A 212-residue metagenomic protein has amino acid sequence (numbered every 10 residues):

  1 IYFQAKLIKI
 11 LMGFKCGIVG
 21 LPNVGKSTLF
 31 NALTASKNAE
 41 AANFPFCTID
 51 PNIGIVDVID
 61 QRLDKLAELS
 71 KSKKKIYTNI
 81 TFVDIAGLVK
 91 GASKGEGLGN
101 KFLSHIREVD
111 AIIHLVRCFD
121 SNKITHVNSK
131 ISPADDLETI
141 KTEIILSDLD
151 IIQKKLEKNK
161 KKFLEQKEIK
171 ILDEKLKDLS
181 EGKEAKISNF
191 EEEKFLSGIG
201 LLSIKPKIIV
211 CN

Functional and structural regions predicted by a protein language model:
I1-L11: Short, Lys/Arg-enriched N-terminal segments with co-localized hydrophobic residues within the first ~10-30 amino acids
L11-A92, E96, N100-I106, I112-H114: Conserved G1/Walker A P-loop phosphate-binding module
L11-V19, V24, F30, Q153 (+1 more regions): C-terminal-of-GTPase-core extension/linker across diverse P-loop GTPases
N31, C47, D64, E68 (+9 more regions): Solvent-exposed alpha-helical segments within well-ordered globular domains of core cellular machineries
D60, L146, Q166-I169: Electropositive phosphate-/nucleotide-binding environments in soluble metabolic enzymes
A86-G87, G97, L103-I144: Conserved P-loop NTPase nucleotide-binding/switch module
K94, I144, L164: Catalytic cores of large soluble enzymes that bind and process phosphate-bearing ligands
D110-R117, L137-E157, S203-N212: Conserved beta-strand/loop subsegment of P-loop NTPase cores
